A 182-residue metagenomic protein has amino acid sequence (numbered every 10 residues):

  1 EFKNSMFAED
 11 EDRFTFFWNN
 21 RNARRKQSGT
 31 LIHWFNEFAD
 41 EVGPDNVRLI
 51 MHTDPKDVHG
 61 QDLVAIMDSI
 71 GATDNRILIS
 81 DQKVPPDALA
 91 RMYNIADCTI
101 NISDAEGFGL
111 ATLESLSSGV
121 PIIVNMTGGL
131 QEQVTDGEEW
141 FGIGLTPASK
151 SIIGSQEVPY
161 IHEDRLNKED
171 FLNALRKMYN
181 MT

Functional and structural regions predicted by a protein language model:
A8-K26, I32-F35, L49-I50: Conserved donor-binding/catalytic core segment of Leloir-type glycosyltransferases
N46-L63, Q82: Glycosyltransferase donor-sugar binding loop
G60-K83, D87: Nucleotide-activated donor-binding/catalytic signature segment of Leloir-type glycosyltransferases, i.e., the conserved
A90-A96: Short alpha-helical donor nucleotide-sugar binding micro-motif in glycosyltransferases
T99-I100: A short hydrophobic beta-strand element within the catalytic core of glycosyltransferases that build diverse glycans
D104: Aromatic "clamp/platform" in nucleotide-sugar-dependent glycosyltransferases that forms part of the donor/acceptor
G109-T112, L130: Short glycine/serine-rich donor-binding loops of glycosyltransferases
P121-V124, V134-T135, F141-G144: Short hydrophobic beta-strand element within catalytic cores of glycosyltransferases and related nucleotide-activated
